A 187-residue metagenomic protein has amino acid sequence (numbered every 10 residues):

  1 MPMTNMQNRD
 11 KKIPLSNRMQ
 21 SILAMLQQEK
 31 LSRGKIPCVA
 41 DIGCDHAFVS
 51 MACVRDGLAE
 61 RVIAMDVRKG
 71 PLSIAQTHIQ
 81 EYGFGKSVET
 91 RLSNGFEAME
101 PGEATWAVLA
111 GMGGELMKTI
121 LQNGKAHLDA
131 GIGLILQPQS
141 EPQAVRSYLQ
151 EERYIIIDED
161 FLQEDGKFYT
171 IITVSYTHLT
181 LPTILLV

Functional and structural regions predicted by a protein language model:
M3-S32, M51: S-adenosyl-L-methionine
I36-G43: Conserved class I S-adenosyl-L-methionine
H46-L58: Conserved SAM-binding loop of SAM-dependent methyltransferases across substrates and taxa, primarily the Class I
R61-D66: Conserved SAM-binding motif I beta-strand of class I
R68, E141-A144, E151-Y176: Active-site capping/gating segments
L72-S73: Short alpha-helix immediately C-terminal to the canonical SAM-binding loop
Q76-P101: S-adenosyl-L-methionine
T177-T183: Conserved small/polar residues in nucleotide/adenosyl-binding loops
